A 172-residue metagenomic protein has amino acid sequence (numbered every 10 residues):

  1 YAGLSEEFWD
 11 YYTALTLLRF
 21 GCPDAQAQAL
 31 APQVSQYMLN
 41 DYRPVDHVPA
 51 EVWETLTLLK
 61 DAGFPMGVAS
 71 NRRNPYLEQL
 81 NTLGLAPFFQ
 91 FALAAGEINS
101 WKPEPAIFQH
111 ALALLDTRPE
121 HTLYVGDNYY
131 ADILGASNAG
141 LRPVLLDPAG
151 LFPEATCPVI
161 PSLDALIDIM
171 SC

Functional and structural regions predicted by a protein language model:
Y1, P44, N99: Conserved aromatic-histidine-acidic binding/catalytic patches
Y1-Q36: A metal-dependent, Asp-based hydrolase signature
L4-E7, Q28, Y37-M66: Short, acidic loop-to-helix structural element flanking the phosphoryl-transfer center in phosphate-processing enzymes
T16, Y37, D41, I169: Residues that form generic nucleotide/phosphate-binding pockets
L18, C22-P32, W53, T57-C172: Asp-based, Mg2+/Mn2+-dependent phosphohydrolase catalytic module
